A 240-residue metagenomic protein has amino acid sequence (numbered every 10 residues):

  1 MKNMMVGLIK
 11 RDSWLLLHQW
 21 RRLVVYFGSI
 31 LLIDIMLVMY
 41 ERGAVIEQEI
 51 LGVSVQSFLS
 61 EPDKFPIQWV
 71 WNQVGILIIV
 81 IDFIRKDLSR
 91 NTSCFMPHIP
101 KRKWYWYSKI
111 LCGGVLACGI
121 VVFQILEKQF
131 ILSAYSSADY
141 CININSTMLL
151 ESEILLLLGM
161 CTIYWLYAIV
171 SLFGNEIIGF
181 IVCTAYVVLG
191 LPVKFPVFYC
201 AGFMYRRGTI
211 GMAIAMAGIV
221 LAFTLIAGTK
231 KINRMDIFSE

Functional and structural regions predicted by a protein language model:
M1-I9, R102, C141-S146: Juxtamembrane loop-helix boundary motifs flanking transmembrane segments in multi-pass membrane proteins
M1-Y26: Aromatic- and glycine-rich beta-strand/loop motifs that create alpha-glucan
K2, V6, I35-F65, F173 (+1 more regions): Terminal transmembrane helical anchor/hairpin motif
L17, M96, P100-W104, Y167-I177: Membrane-interface helix-boundary motifs at transmembrane edges
V25, V121-L126, T224-K230: N-terminal hydrophobic signal/anchor transmembrane helix of membrane proteins
F27, K109, C183-T184: Residue-level recognition of transmembrane alpha-helices in multi-pass small-molecule transporters/permeases
L31-F83, Y107-E176, I210, I214-A217: Secretory targeting signals
F83-V115: Helix-loop-helix units of permease transmembrane domains in multi-pass membrane transporters, especially ABC
